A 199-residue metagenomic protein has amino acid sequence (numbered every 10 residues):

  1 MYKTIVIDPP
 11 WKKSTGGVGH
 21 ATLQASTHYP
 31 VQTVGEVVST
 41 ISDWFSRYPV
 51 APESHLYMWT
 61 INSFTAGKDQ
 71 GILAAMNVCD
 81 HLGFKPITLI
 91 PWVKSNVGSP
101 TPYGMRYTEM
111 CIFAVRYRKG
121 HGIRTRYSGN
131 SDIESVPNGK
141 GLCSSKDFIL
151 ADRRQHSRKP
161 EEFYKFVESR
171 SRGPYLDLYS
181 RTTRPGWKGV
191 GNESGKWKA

Functional and structural regions predicted by a protein language model:
M1-A199: Class I S-adenosyl-L-methionine-dependent methyltransferase catalytic core
